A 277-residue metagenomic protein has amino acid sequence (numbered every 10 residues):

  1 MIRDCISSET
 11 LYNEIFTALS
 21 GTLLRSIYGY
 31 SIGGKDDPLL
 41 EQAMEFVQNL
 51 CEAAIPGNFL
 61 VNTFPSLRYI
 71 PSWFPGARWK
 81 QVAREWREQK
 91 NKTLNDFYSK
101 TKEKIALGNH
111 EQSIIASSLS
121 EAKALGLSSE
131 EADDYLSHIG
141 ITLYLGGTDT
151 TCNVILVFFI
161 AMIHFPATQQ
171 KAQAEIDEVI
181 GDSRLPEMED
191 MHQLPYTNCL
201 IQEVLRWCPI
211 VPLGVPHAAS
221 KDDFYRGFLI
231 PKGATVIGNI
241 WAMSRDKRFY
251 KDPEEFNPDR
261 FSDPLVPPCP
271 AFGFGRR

Functional and structural regions predicted by a protein language model:
M1, I15, L19-G21, L40-P65 (+3 more regions): Cytochrome P450 substrate-recognition site 1
M1-S31, T93-G108, G140, D177-E189 (+1 more regions): Cytochrome P450 catalytic-domain "roof"
I2-R25, G34-E41, S66-K92, E130-D134 (+1 more regions): Cytochrome P450
L19, T150-E175: Cytochrome P450 catalytic-core helices
I55-F64, R68, P75-V154, D190 (+1 more regions): Conserved cytochrome P450 catalytic core segment spanning the I/J/K helices
K92, R184-G227, K247, R260: Conserved cytochrome P450 K-helix E-x-x-R motif and the immediately C-terminal K′/meander segment
I141, E189, R226, F261-R277: Cytochrome P450 heme-thiolate "Cys pocket" and heme-binding signature region
I237-P264: Conserved cytochrome P450 K-helix/beta-meander segment immediately N-terminal to the heme-binding cysteine loop
